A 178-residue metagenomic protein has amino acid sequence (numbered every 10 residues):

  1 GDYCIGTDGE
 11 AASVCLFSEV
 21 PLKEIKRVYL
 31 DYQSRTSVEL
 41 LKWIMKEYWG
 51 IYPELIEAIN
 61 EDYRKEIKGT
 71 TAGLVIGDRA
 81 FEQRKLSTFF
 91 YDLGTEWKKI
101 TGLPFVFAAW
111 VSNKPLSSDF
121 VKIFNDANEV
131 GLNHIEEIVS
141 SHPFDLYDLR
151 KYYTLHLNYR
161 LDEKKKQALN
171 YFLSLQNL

Functional and structural regions predicted by a protein language model:
G1-L178: Domain-level signature for soluble enzymes in the chorismate/prephenate branch of the shikimate pathway
